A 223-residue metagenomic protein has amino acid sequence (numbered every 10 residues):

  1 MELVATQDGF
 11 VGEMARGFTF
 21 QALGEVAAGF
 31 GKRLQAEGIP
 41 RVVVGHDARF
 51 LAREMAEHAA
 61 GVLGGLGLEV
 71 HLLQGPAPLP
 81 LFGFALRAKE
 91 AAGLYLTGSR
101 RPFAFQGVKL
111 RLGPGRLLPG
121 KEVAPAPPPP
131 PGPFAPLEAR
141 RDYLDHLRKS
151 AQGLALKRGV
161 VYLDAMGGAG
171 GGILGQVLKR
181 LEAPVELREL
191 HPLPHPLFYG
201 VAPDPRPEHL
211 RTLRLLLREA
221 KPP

Functional and structural regions predicted by a protein language model:
M1-L66, P133-V160, A169: An N-terminal, well-structured beta->alpha segment
E2-L3, A104-K221: Gly/Ser/Thr-enriched, mixed-charge loops and adjacent short helices that form phosphate/oxyanion-binding elements
T6, T19, P78, L118-P119: Helix N-cap and loop-to-helix transition residues
Q7-G9, G64, L94, R100 (+1 more regions): Structured N-terminal alpha/beta-domain signature that marks small ligand/cofactor-binding or signaling modules
G9-G12, G45, G93, G98 (+3 more regions): Glycine-centered flexibility sites
A15-F18, L51, S99, A104 (+2 more regions): Residues at secondary-structure transition points
R33-L34, L86-R87, K109: Short amphipathic alpha-helical patches
R41-F105, V177-P223: N-terminal small/polar loop signature for handling phosphorylated ligands or for N-terminal nucleophile
